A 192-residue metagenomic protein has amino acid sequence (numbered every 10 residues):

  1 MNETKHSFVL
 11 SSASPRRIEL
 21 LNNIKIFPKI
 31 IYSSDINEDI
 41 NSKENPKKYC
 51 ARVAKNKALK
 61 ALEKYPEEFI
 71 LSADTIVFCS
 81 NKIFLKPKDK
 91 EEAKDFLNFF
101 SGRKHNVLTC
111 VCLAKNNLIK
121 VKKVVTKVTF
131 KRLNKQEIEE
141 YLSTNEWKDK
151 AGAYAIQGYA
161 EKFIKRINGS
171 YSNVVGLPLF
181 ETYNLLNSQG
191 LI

Functional and structural regions predicted by a protein language model:
N2-F8, E44-I192: Anionic-ligand binding patches
E3-I26: N-terminal beta1-alpha1 ligand-phosphate binding loop
A13, S34, N116: Cofactor-binding loop segments of dinucleotide-utilizing enzymes, especially the Rossmann-like FAD- and NAD(P)+-binding
R16, N37, I119: Surface-exposed, flexible loop/turn segments at secondary-structure boundaries
L20-N23, N41, E63-K64: Short loop/helix-cap segments at secondary-structure boundaries that form the rim of catalytic
P28-D39: A short beta-strand-loop structural module common to alpha/beta enzyme folds
